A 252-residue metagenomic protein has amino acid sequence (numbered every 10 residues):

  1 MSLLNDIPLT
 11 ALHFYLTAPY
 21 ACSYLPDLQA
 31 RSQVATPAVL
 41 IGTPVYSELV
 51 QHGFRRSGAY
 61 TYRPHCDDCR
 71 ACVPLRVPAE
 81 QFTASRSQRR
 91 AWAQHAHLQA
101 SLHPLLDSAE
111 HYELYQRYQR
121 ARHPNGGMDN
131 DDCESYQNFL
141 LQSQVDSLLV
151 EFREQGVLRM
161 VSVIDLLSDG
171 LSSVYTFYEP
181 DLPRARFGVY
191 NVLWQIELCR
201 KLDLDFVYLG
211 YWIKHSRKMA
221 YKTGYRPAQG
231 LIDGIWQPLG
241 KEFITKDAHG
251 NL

Functional and structural regions predicted by a protein language model:
M1-P104, D205-L252: Terminal substrate-recognition subdomain of acyl/acetyltransferases
L49, Y115, V192-Q195, K222: Residue-level preference for non-acidic, small/hydrophobic
H52, L193-D205: Conserved acyl-CoA
R55-D68, P74-R184, G224: A conserved beta-strand-loop-helix scaffold within acyl/acetyltransferase catalytic domains
D165, Y190-L193, G210: Active-site scaffold segments
L171, E179-R186, L202-V207, Y211-H215: Nucleic-acid nuclease catalytic cores
R184-I196: Conserved acetyl-CoA-binding loop-helix of GNAT-fold acetyltransferases
